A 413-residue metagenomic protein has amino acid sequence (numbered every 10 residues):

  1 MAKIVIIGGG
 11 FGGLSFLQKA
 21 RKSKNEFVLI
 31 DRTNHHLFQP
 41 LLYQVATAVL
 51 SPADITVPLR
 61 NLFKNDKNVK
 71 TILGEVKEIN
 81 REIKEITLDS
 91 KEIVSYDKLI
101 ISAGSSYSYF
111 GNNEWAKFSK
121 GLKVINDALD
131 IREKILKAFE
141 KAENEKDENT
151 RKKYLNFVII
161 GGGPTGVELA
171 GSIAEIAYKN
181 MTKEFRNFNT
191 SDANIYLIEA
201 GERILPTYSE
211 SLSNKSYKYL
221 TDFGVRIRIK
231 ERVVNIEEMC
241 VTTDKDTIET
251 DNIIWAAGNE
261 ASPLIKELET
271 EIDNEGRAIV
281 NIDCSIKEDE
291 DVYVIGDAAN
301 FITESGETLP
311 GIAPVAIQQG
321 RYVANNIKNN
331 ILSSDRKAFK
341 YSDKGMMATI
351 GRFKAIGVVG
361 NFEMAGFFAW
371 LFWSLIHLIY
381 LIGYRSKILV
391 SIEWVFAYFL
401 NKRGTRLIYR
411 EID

Functional and structural regions predicted by a protein language model:
M1, Q319, A324-D413: C-terminal, flexible cofactor-proximal segment of oxidoreductases
M1, V69-V158, T243, I254: FAD-binding core/adjacent interface of flavoenzyme oxidoreductases
M1-I72, F157, P164-T207, I254: Beta1-alpha1 glycine-rich phosphate/pyrophosphate-binding loop at the start of Rossmann-like nucleotide-binding domains
I6-I7, S95-G104, I160, V233 (+3 more regions): Short hydrophobic core segments
G12, G104-Y107, A170, N259-A261: Short glycine-rich anion-binding loops that position phosphate/pyrophosphate groups of nucleotides and phosphorylated
K67-E78, A174-I282, I286-E288, R336: A Rossmann-like FAD-binding core segment of flavoenzymes
K117-K146, M239-T242, T247-Q318, N325: FAD-site-proximal beta/loop scaffold in flavoenzymes
